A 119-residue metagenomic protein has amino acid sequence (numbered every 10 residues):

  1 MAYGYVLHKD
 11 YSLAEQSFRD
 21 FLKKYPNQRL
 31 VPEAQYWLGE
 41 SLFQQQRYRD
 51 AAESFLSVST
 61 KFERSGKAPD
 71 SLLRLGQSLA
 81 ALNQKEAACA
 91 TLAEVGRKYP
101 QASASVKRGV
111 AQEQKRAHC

Functional and structural regions predicted by a protein language model:
M1-N27: Alpha-helical segment of the N-proximal tetratricopeptide repeat
K24-L30, K61-K67, R97-R108: Short solvent-exposed coil/turn linkers within tandem alpha-helical repeat scaffolds
Q35, L72-R74: TPR repeat positional signature
